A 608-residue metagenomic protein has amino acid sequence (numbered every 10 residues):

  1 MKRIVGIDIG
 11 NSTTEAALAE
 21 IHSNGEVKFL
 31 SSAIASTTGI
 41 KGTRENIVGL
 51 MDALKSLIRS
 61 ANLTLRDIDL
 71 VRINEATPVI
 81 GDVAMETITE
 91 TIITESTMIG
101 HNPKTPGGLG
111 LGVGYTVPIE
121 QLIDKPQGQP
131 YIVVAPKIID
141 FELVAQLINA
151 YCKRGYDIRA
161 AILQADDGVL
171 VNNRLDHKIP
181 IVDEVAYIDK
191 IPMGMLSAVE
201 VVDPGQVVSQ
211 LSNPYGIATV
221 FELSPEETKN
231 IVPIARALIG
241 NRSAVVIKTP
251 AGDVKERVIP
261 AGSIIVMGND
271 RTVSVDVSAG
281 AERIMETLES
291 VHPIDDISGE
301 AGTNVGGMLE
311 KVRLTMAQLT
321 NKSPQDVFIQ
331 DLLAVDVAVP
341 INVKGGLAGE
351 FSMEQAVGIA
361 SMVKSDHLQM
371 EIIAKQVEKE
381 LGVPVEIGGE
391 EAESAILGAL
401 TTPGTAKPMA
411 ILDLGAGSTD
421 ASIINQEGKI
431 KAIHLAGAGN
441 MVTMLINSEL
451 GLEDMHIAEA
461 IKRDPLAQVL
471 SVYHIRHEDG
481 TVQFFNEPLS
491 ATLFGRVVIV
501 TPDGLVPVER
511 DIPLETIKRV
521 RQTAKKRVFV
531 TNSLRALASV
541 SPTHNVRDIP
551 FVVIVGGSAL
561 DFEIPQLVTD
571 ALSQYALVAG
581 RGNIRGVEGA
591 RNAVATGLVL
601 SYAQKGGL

Functional and structural regions predicted by a protein language model:
M1-I9, I21-K28, A35-L70, E75-M409 (+2 more regions): Nucleotide/phosphate-binding catalytic cleft detector across ATP-hydrolyzing and phosphate-transferring enzymes
G10-T13, G415-G417: Short flexible coil/turn linkers enriched for glycine and charged/polar residues that connect secondary-structure
L18, E26-T38, R44, K407-L452: Glycine-rich phosphate-binding loop of actin/hexokinase-like ATP-binding domains
M51, N172, S422, T443-N447 (+1 more regions): Short, well-ordered alpha-helical packing segments
D157, G451-D454: Helix N-cap / loop-to-helix initiation motif
D420-S422, G428-K431, G439, D464 (+1 more regions): Conserved structured catalytic cores and adjacent interaction surfaces of nucleotide-binding/hydrolyzing enzymes
D454-H477: A short helix-loop
